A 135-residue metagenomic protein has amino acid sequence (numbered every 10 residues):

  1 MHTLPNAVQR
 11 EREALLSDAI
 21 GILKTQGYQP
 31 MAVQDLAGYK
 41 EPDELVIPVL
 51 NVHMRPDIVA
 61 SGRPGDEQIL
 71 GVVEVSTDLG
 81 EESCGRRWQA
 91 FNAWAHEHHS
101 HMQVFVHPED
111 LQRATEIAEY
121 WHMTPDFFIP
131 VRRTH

Functional and structural regions predicted by a protein language model:
H2-R12, Q29-E67: Active-site metal-binding core of divalent-cation-utilizing nuclease and nuclease-like domains
R12-A19, E82-A90: Well-ordered, non-membrane alpha-helical segments in soluble/globular domains
L23-Y28: Hydrophobic alpha-helical packing residues
Q34-A37, V72-T77, F105-P108: Structural motif
P56-W88: Conserved catalytic cores of phosphodiester-cleaving nucleases, focusing on short active-site segments
E67-G71, H99-V106, D126-F127: Hydrophobic beta-strand segments of well-ordered beta-sheets in folded domains
N92-H99, M123: Arginine/glycine-rich "motif VI" loop of SF2 helicases in the C-terminal RecA-like domain
V104-H135: Domain-level recognition of nuclease-like catalytic cores that cleave nucleotide substrates
